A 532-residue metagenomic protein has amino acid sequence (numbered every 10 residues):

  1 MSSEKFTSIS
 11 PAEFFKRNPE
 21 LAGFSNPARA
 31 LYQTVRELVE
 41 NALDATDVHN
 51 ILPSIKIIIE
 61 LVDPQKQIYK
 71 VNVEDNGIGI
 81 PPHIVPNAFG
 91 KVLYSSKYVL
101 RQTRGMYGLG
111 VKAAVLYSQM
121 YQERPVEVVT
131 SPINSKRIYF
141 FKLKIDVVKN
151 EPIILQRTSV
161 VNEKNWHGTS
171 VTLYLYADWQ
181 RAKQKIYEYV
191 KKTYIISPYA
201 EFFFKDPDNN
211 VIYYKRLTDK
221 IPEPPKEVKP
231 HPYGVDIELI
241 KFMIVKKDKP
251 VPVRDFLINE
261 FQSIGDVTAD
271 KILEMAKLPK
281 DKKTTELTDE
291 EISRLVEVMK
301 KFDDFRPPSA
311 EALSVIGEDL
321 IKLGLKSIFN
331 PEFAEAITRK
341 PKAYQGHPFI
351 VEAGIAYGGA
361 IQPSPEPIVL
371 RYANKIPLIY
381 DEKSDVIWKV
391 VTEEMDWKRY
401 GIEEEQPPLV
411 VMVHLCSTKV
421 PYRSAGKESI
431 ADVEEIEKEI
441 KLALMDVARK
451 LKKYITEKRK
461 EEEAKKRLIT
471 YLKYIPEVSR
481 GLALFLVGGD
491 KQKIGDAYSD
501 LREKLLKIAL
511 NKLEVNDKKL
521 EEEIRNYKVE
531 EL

Functional and structural regions predicted by a protein language model:
S2, Y69-K70, S95-L239, K282-L295 (+1 more regions): GHKL-type ATPase core
F14-R36: Conserved short strand/loop->alpha-helix "switch" segment adjacent to the catalytic nucleotide/phosphoryl-transfer site
A28-I57, G110-Y117: Conserved ATP-binding N-box helix of the HATPase_c
E60-V71: Short beta-strand-loop-beta element adjacent to the nucleotide/active-site pocket used for signaling
D75: Acidic ATP/Mg2+-coordinating residue in the GHKL
G79-N87, A114: Short helix N-cap motif at coil->helix boundaries in the Bergerat
V148-I154, A177-Y189, T193-Y199, N209-F242 (+5 more regions): Charged regulatory segments coupled to nucleotide-binding catalytic modules in large multidomain enzymes
R254-A276: Helix-hairpin-helix
